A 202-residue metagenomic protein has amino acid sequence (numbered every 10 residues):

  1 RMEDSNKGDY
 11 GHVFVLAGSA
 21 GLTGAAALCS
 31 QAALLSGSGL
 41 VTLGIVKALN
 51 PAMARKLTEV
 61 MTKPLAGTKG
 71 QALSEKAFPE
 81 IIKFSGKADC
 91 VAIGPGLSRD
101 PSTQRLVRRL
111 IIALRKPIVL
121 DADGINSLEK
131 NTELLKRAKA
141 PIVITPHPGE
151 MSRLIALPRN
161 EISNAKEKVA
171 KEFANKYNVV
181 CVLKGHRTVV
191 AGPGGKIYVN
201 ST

Functional and structural regions predicted by a protein language model:
R1-I118, N126-V143, P148-T202: Small-residue (G/A/S/T)-rich helix-start motifs and N-terminal tracts that mark the onset
